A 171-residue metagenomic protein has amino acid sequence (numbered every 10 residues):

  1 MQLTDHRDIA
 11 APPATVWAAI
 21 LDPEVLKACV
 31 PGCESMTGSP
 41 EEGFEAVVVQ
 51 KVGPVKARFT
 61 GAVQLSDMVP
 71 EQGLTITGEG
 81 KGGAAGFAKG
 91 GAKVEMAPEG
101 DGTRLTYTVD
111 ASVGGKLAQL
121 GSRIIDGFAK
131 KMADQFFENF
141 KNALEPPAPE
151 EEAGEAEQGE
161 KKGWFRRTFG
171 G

Functional and structural regions predicted by a protein language model:
M1-G43, K51, G154-G171: Hydrophobic ligand-binding cavity/cleft-lining segments
Q2-H6, G43, R58-T60, G73 (+2 more regions): Intrinsic-disorder/low-complexity, polar/charged segments enriched in Ser/Thr/Lys/Arg/Asp/Glu/Gln
D5-R7, C33-E34, T60-D67, G78 (+1 more regions): Hydrophobic/aromatic beta-strand elements that line small-molecule binding cavities or substrate pockets in beta-rich
D8-A10, V49-G53, S66-M68, E79 (+2 more regions): Solvent-exposed residues in well-ordered beta-strands and their adjoining turns, especially edge/terminal strands
V16-I20, L26, L65, Y107 (+1 more regions): Hydrophobic pocket/interface hotspot
T37-G80, Q135: Glycine-rich portal/gate segments that line the openings of hydrophobic small-molecule binding cavities
G80-G127: Beta-strand/loop substructures that line and gate deep hydrophobic ligand-binding cavities in soluble
G114-E157: A conserved amphipathic terminal alpha-helix motif
